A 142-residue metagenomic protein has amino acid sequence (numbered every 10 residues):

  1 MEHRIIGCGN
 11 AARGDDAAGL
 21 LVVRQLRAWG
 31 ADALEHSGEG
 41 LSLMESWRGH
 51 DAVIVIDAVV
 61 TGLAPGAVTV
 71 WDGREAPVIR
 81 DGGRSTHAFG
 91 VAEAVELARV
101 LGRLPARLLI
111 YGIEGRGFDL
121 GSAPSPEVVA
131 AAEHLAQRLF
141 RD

Functional and structural regions predicted by a protein language model:
M1-G117, S122-H134, R138-D142: N-terminal catalytic or cofactor-binding beta/alpha core of small enzyme domains
